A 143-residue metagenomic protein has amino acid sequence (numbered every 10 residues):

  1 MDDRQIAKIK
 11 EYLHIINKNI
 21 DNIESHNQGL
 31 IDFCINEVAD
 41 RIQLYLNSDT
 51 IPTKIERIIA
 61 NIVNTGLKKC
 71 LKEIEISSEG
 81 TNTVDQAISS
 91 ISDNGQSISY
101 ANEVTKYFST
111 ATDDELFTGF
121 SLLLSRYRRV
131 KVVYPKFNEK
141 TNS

Functional and structural regions predicted by a protein language model:
M1-I58, D113-S143: Conserved short "hinge" loops at termini or chain/domain junctions
D40, R57-K72: Short, hydrophobic/amphipathic alpha-helical patches that form generic packing surfaces within helical domains
G66-S143: Short loop/turn elements at secondary-structure junctions
